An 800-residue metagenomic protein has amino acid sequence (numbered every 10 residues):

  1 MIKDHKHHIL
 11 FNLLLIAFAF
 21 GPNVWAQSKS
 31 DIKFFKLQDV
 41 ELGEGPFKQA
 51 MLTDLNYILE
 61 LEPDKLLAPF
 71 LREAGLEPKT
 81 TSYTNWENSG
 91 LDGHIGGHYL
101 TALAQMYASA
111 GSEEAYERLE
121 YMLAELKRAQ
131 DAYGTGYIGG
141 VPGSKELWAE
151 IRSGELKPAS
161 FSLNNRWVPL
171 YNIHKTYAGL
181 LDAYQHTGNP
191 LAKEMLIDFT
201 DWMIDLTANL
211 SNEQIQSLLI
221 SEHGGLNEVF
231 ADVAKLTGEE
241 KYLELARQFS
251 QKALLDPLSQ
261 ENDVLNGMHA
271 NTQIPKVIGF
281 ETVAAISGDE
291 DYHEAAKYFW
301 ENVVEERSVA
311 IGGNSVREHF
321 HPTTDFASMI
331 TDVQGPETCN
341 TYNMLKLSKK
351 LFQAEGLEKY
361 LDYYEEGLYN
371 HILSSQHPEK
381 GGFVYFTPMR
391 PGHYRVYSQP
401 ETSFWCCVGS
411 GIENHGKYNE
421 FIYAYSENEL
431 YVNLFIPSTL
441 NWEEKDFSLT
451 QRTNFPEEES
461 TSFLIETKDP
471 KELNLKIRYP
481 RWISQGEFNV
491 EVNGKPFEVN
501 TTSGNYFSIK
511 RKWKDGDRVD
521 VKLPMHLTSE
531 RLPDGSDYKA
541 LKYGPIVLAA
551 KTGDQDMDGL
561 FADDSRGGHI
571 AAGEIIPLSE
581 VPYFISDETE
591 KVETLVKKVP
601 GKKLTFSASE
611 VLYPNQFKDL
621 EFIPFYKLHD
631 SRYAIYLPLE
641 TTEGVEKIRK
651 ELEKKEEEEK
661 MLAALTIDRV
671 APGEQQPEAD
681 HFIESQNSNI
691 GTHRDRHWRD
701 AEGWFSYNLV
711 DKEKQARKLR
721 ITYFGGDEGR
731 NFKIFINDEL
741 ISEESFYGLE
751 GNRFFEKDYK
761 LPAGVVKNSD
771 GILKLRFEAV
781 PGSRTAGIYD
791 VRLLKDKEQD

Functional and structural regions predicted by a protein language model:
M1-S28: Bacterial Sec-dependent N-terminal signal peptides
Q27-E113, E117, W148-H186, H223-K241 (+5 more regions): Aromatic (Trp/Tyr) and acidic
Q130-D131: Extended, charge-enriched "interface" segments that sit outside catalytic cores
S144-W167, K193, I197-S217: Asp-box/WD-like beta-propeller blade repeats and closely related beta-sheet repeat scaffolds
A296, L361-N370, S375-E466, V492 (+4 more regions): C-terminal beta-rich recognition modules with glycine/proline-rich loops and embedded aromatic residues
P437, E443, P480-W482, E491-F497 (+1 more regions): Change "in extracellular beta-sheet-rich domains … of secreted and cell-surface proteins" to "in beta-sheet-rich domains
K471-L475, G486-F488, R717, E728-F732: Short beta-strand/loop motifs in extracellular/secreted proteins, especially within beta-sandwich accessory domains
K495-G516, K522-S536, N687-K718, T722-E798: Beta-strand-rich ligand-recognition modules
